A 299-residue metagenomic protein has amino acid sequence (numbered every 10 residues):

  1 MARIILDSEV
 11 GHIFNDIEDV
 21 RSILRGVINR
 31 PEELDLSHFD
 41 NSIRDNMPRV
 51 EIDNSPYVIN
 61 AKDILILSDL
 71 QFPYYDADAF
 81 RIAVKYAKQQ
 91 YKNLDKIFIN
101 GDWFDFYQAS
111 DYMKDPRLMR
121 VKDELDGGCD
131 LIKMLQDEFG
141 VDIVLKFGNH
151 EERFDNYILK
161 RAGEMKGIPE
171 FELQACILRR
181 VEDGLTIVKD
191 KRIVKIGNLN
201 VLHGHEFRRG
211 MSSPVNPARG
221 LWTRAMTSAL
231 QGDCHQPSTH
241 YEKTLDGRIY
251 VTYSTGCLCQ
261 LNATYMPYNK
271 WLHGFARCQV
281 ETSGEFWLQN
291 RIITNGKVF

Functional and structural regions predicted by a protein language model:
M1-L67: Acidic, histidine-bearing metal-coordination/catalytic regions of metal-dependent phosphoesterases
G26, L67, F72-V181: Core catalytic region of metal-dependent phosphoesterases/phosphodiesterases, especially metallo-beta-lactamase-like
E51-D53, R81-K85, D130-I132, I187-I193 (+1 more regions): A generic local structural motif
I52-I66, L70, Q90-Y91, D95 (+1 more regions): Polar, enzyme-active/binding microenvironments
V58-N60, Q89-N93, D137-E138, V181-E182 (+3 more regions): Flexible, charged surface loops at secondary-structure boundaries
I64, D142, A162-H240, L245: Charged, low-complexity C-terminal accessory regions
D142-H150, I187-R192, N290-I293: Acidic carboxylate-rich catalytic motifs and surrounding loops in phosphoryl-/glycosyl-chemistry enzymes
L202-R291, G296: Conserved beta-sheet core of the metallophosphoesterase superfamily
